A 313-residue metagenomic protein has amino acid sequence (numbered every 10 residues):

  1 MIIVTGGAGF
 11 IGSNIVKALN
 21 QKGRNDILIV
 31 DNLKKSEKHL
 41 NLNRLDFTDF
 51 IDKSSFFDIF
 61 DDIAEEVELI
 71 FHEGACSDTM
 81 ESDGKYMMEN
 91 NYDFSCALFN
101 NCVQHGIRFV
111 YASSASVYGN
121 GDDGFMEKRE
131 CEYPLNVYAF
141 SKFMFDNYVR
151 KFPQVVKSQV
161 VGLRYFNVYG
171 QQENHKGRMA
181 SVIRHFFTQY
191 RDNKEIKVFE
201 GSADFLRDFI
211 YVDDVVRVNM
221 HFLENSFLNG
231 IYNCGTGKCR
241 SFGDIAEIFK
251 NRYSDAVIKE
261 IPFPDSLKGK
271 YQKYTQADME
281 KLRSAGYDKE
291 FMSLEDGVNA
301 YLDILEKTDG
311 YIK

Functional and structural regions predicted by a protein language model:
I2-K22: N-terminal Rossmann NAD(P)H-binding glycine-rich loop of SDR-like oxidoreductase domains
T5, V30, I70-G74, F109-A115 (+1 more regions): SDR active-site strand-loop-helix element
R24-N25, H105-I107: A short helix->loop->beta-strand "cap" motif at the edges of active sites that frequently abuts
I29-F56: Glycine-rich phosphate-binding loop and adjoining beta1-alpha1-beta2 segment of Rossmann-like nucleotide-binding folds
R44, K53-N90: NAD(P)H-binding glycine-rich loop region in Rossmannoid oxidoreductase-like domains and their noncatalytic homologs
E89, D93-A97, Q104, V117-G162 (+3 more regions): Catalytic helix-loop patch of NAD(P)-dependent Rossmann-fold dehydrogenases
D123, N147-L223, I248-K250: NAD(P)-dependent short-chain dehydrogenase/reductase
R191-K313: C-terminal substrate-binding subdomain of Rossmann-fold SDR/epimerase-dehydratase oxidoreductases
